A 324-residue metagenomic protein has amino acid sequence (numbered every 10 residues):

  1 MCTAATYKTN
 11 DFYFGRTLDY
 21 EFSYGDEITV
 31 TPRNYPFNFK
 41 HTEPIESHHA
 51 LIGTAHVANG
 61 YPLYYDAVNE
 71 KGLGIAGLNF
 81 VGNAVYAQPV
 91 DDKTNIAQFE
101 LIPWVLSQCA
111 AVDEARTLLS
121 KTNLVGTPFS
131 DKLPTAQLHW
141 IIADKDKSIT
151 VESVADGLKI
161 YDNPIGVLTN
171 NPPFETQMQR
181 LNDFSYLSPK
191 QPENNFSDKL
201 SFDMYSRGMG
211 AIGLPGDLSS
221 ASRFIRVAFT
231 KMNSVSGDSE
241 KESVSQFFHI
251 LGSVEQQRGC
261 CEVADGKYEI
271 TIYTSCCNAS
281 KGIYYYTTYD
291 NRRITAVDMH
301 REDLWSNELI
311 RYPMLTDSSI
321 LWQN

Functional and structural regions predicted by a protein language model:
M1-K93, K121, G126, R311-D317 (+1 more regions): A contiguous strand-loop segment
M1-Y13, T127-P128, T135-A136, K145-K147 (+1 more regions): C-terminus-biased signal that marks the final domain/tail of proteins
G15, A76-L78, V151-E152, Y285-T287: Beta-strand residues in well-ordered beta-sheet regions across diverse protein folds
Y20-F22, V81-N83, D156-K159, G166 (+1 more regions): Short, surface-exposed beta-strand-loop junctions and turns on beta-sheet-rich folds
D92-P128, E240-F248: Proteins synthesized as precursors that undergo proteolytic processing into mature forms
R116-E152: Aromatic- and glycine-enriched pocket-lining scaffold segments that form the walls of small-molecule binding clefts
S148-I160, I165-N170: A cross-kingdom feature marking charged/low-complexity
